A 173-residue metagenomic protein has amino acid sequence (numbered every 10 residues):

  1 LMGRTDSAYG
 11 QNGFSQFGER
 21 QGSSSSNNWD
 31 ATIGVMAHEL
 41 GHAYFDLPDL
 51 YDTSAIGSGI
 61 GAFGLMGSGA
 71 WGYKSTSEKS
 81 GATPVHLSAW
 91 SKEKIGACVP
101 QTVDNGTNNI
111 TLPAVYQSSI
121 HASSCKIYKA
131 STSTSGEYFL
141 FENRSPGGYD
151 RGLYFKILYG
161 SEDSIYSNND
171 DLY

Functional and structural regions predicted by a protein language model:
L1-L158: Extracellular hydrolytic enzyme modules, especially secreted metalloproteases of the metzincin/thermolysin-like class
D150-Y173: Catalytic core of carbohydrate-active enzymes
